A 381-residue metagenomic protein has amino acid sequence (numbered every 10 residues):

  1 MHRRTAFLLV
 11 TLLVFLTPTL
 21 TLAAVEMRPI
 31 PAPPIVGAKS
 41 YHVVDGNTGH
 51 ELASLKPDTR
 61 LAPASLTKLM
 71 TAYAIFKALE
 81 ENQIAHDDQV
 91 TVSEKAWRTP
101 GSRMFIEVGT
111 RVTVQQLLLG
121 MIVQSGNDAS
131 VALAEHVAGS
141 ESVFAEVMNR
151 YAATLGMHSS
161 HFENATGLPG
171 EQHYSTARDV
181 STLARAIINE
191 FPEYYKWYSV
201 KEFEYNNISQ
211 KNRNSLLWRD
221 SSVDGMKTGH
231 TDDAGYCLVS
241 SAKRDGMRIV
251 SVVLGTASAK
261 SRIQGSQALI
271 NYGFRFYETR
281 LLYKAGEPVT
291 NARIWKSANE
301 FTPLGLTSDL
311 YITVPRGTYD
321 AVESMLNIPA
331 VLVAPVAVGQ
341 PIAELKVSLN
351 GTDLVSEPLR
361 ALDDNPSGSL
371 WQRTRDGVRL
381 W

Functional and structural regions predicted by a protein language model:
M1-L9: Bacterial N-terminal signal peptides that target proteins for export
A6, L20-T21: Alpha-helical hydrophobic membrane-insertion segments
L9-P18: Bacterial N-terminal signal peptides
V14, A32-P34, S54, A242 (+2 more regions): Sterically constrained small-residue positions within well-ordered secondary structures of folded domains
F15, E26-P31, I312, L326: Compositionally biased, intrinsically disordered/low-complexity regions enriched for serine, proline and threonine
L22-S181, R185-F191, F203-N206: Active-site-adjacent loops and short helices of periplasmic peptidoglycan-processing enzymes
M157-H161, P169-Y174, R178-W381: Domain-terminus/edge residues, biased toward the C-terminal soluble/receptor-binding domains of extracytoplasmic
